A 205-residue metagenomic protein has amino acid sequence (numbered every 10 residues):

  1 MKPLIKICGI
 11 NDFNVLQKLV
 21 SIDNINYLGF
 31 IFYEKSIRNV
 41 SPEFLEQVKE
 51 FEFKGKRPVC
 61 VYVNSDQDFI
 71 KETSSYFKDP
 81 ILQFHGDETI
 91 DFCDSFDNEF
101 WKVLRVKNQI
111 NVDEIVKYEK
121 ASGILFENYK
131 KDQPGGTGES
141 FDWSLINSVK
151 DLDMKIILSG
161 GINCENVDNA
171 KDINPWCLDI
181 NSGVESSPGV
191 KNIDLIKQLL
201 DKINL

Functional and structural regions predicted by a protein language model:
M1-L205: Conserved N-terminal beta1-alpha1 strand-loop-helix module at the mouth
